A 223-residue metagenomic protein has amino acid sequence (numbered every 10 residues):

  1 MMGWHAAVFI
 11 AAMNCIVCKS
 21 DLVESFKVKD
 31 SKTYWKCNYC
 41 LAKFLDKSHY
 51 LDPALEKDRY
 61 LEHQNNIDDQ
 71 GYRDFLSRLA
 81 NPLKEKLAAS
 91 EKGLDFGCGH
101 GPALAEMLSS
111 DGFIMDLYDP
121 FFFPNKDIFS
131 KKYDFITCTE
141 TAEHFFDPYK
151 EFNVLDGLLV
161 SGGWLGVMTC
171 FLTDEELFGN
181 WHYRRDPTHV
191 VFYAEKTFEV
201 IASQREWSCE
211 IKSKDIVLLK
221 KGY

Functional and structural regions predicted by a protein language model:
G3-F135, T139, F152, M168 (+4 more regions): Conserved N-terminal segment of class I S-adenosyl-L-methionine
A88, F146, V160: Short conserved AdoMet
E140-H144: A short His-aromatic
F145-L155, T169: A short, conserved alpha-helix within the catalytic core of class I
G162-C170: Conserved beta-strand signature within the Rossmann-like core of class I S-adenosyl-L-methionine
C170-V191, K196-T197: Short, glycine-/aromatic-enriched active-site segment of Class I SAM-dependent methyltransferases
T197, I201-Q204: Acidic, glycine-rich loop-and-beta core segments that form the ion-binding/anion-interacting portion of active sites
